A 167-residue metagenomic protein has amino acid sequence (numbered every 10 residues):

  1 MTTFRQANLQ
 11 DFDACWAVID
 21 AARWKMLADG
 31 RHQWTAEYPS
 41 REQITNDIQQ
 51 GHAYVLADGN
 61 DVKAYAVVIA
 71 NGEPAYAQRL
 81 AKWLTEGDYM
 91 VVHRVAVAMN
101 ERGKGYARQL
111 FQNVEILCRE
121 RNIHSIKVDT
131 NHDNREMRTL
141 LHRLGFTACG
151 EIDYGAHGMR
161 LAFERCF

Functional and structural regions predicted by a protein language model:
T3-A17: A short beta-loop-alpha structural element at the N-terminal edge of CoA-dependent acyl/N-acetyltransferase catalytic
R23-Q43: Conserved GNAT-fold acetyl-CoA-binding loop/helix
Q50-V67: Conserved beta-hairpin
V67-R94, R102, G155: Conserved acyl-donor/pantetheine-binding loop and adjacent beta-alpha core of acyl/acetyltransferases and related
V97, G103-I116, T139-R143: Conserved acetyl-CoA-binding loop-helix of GNAT-fold acetyltransferases
R102, V128-M137, A156: Conserved beta-strand-loop-alpha-helix junction that forms the acyl-donor binding cleft
R108, E120, H132-G150: Conserved active-site alpha-helix within GNAT-family acetyltransferase domains
F111, C118-T130: Conserved GNAT acetyl-CoA-binding A-motif
